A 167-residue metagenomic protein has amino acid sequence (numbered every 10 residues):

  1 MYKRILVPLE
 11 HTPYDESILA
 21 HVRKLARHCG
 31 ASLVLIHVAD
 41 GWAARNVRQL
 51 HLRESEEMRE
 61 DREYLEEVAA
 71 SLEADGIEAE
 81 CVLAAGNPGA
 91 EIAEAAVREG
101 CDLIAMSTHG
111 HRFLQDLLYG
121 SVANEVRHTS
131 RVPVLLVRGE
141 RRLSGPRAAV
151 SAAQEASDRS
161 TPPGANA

Functional and structural regions predicted by a protein language model:
M1, Y14, A70-I104, R141-A167: Structural beta-alpha unit
M1-Q49, T129, G139-R142, A152-A167: Small/aliphatic-rich secondary-structure junction motif
I18, R45-R48, A93-E94, D116-L118 (+1 more regions): Short, well-ordered secondary-structure micro-motifs
V34-I36, E80-A84, L135: General small-molecule cofactor/ligand-binding pocket signal
H51-E63: A short acidic, glycine-rich active-site loop that binds or catalyzes chemistry on phosphate/adenosine moieties
L103-H128, L143-R147: Glycine-rich, Arg-bearing micro-motifs that act as flexible, cationic patches
S107, V134-R138: Short beta-strand elements of ligand-binding domains
